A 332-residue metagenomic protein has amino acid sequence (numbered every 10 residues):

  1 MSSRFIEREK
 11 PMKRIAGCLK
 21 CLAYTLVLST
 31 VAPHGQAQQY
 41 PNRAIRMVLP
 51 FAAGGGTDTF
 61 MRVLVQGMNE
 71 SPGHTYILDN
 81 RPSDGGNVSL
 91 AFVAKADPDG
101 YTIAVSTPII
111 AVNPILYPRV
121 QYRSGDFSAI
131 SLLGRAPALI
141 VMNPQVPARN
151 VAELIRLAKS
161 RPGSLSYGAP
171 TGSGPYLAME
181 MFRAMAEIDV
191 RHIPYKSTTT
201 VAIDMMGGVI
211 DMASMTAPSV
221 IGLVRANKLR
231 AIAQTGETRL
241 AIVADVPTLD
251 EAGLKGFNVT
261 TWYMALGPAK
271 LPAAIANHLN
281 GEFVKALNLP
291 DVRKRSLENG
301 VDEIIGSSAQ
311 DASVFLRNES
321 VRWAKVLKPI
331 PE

Functional and structural regions predicted by a protein language model:
M1-P11: Short, Lys/Arg-enriched N-terminal segments with co-localized hydrophobic residues within the first ~10-30 amino acids
R8, N42-A44, M185, A273-E332: An extracytoplasmic/periplasmic, membrane-proximal ligand-sensing/linker region
K20-T30: Bacterial N-terminal signal peptides
T25, P33-G35, Y40: Cleavable N-terminal signal peptides
A37-D126, S164, T171-G174, E187-S214 (+3 more regions): N-terminal (or domain-start) structured segment
G54, P108, N143-A148, A169-G174 (+4 more regions): Short coil/turn segments
K95-Y101, I115-T200, L249, W262-R295: Hinge/capping helix and adjacent helix->loop/strand transition within the periplasmic-binding protein
R123-G125, R135, V220-N288, N318-V321 (+1 more regions): C-terminal lobe and pocket-closing loops of periplasmic/extracytoplasmic Venus-flytrap solute-binding proteins
